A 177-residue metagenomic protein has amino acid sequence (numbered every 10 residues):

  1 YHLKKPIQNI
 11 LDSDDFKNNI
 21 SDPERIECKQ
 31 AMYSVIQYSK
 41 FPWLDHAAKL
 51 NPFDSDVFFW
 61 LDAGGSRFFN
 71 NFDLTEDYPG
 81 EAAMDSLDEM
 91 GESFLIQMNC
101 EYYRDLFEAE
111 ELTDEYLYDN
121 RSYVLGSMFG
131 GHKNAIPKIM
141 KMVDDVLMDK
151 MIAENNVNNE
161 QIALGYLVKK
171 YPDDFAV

Functional and structural regions predicted by a protein language model:
Y1-H2, M98-Y102, V143, D174-V177: Acidic carboxylate-rich catalytic motifs and surrounding loops in phosphoryl-/glycosyl-chemistry enzymes
Y1-P52: Active-site-proximal specificity loops/subdomain of glycosyltransferases
I7, S66-N71, Y103-L106, K138-I139: Short catalytic/ligand-binding loop motif for oxyanion handling, primarily in non-cytosolic enzymes, centered on
E27-S39, D85-S86, Y118, S122-F129: The feature represents the membrane-entry module of six-transmembrane cation channels
I36-I96: GT-A fold catalytic core of metal-dependent nucleotide-sugar glycosyltransferases, centered on the diacidic
G65-R67, E92, E110-V177: Catalytic core and acceptor-binding pocket of nucleotide-sugar-dependent glycosyltransferases
E76-D119, K138: Extended hydrophobic/aromatic segments used for targeting, binding, or gating
